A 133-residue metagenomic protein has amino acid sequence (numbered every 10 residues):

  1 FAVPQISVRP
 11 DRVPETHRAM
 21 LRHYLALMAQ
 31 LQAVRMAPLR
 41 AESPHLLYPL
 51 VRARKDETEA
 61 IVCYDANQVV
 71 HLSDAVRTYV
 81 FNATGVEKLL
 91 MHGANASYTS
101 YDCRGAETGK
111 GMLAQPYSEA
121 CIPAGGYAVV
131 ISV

Functional and structural regions predicted by a protein language model:
F1-G125, I131-S132: Active-site-proximal substrate-binding groove within the catalytic cores of carbohydrate-active enzymes
